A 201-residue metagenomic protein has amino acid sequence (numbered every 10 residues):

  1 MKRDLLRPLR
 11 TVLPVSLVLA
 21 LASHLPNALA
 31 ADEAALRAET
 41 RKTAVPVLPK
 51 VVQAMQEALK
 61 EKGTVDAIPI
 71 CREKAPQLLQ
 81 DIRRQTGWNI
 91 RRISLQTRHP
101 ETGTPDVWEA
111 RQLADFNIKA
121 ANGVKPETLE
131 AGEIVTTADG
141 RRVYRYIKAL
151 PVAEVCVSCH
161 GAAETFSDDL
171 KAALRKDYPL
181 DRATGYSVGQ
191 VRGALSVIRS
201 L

Functional and structural regions predicted by a protein language model:
K2-V15, S23-H24: Bacterial N-terminal signal peptides that target proteins for export
H24-A30: Sec/Tat signal peptide C-region and signal peptidase I cleavage site
A31-A153, T165-L201: Extracytoplasmic c-type cytochrome modules immediately beyond a signal peptide or single-pass transmembrane anchor
V157-E164: Detector for the c-type heme attachment site
